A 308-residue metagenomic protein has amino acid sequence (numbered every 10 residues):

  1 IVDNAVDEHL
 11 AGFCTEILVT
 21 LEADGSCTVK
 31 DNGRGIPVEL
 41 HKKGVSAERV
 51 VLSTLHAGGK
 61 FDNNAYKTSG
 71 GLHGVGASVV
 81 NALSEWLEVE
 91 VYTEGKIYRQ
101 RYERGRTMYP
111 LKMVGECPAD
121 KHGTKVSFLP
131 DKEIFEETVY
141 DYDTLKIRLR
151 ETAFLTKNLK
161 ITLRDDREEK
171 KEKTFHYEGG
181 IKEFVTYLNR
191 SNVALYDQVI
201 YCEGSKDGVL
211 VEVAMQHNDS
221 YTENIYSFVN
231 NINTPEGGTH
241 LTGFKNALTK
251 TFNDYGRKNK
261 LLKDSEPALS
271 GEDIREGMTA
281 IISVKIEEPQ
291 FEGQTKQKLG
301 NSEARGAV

Functional and structural regions predicted by a protein language model:
I1-I17, G76-L83: Conserved ATP-binding N-box helix of the HATPase_c
V6, L52, H56, S84 (+2 more regions): Short amphipathic alpha-helical signal-transduction/dimerization elements
C14-V19, D264-P267: A short glycine-rich, hydrophobically flanked beta-strand micro-motif that places a catalytic Asp/Glu for divalent metal
L18, S26-T28, E88, K125-S127 (+2 more regions): Beta-strand secondary-structure signal
L21, L72, H240, S270 (+4 more regions): Secondary-structure capping and boundary motifs in well-ordered enzyme cores
A23-G44, G58-Y187: GHKL-type ATPase core
R34-P37, H41-G58, Q100-P118, Y140-I147 (+2 more regions): Extended active-site and interfacial segments that coordinate phosphate-rich ligands in large catalytic machineries
P110, D143, R150-T152, N158 (+1 more regions): GHKL/Histidine-kinase-like ATPase module
